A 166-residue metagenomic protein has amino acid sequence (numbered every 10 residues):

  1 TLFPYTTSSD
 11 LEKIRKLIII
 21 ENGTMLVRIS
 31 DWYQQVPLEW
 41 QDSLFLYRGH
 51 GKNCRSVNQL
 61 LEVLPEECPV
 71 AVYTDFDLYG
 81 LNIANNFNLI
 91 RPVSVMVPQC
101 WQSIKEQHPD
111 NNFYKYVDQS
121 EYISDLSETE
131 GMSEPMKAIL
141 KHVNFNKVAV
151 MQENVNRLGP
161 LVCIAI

Functional and structural regions predicted by a protein language model:
L2-S8: Short, small-residue-biased leader/transition segments that mark boundaries at the very start of proteins
S9-E12, L61-V63: A short acidic-Thr-Gly-centered motif at the start of a beta-strand
K13-R15, D42, E67-P69: A general structural motif
R15-E21, A71-V72: Short hydrophobic beta-strand segments
I20-E66, Y79, V93-I104: Acidic, glycine-rich catalytic loops of TOPRIM or P-loop NTPase phosphate-binding modules used across DNA replication
L60, I83-L89: Short, aromatic/basic amphipathic alpha-helical patches
C100-I166: Long, charge-rich alpha-helical interaction segments
